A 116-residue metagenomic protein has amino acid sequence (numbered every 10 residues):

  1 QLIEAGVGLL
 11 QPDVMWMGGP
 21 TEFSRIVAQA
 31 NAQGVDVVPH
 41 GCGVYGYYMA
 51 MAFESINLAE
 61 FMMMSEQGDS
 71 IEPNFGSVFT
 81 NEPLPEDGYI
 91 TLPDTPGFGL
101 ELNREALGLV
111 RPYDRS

Functional and structural regions predicted by a protein language model:
Q1-Y89, P93: Shared catalytic-loop signature of beta/alpha-barrel
P96-S116: Extended hydrophobic packing segments that form well-structured cores
